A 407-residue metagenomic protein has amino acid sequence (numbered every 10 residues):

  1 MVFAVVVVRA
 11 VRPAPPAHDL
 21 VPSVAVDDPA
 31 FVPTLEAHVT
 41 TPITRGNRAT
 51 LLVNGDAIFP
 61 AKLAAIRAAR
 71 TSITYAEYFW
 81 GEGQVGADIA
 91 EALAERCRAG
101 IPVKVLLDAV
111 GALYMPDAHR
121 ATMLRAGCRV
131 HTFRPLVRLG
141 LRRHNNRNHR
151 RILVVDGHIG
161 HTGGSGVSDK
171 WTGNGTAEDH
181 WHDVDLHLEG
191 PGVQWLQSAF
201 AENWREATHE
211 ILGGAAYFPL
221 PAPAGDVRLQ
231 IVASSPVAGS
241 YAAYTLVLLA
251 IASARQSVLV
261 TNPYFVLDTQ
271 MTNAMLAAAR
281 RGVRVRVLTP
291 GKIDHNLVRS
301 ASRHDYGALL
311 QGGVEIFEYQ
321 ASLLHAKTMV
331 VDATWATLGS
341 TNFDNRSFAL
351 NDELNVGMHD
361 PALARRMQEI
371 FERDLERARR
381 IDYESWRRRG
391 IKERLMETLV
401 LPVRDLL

Functional and structural regions predicted by a protein language model:
M1-L407: Charged, low-complexity intrinsically disordered terminal segments
